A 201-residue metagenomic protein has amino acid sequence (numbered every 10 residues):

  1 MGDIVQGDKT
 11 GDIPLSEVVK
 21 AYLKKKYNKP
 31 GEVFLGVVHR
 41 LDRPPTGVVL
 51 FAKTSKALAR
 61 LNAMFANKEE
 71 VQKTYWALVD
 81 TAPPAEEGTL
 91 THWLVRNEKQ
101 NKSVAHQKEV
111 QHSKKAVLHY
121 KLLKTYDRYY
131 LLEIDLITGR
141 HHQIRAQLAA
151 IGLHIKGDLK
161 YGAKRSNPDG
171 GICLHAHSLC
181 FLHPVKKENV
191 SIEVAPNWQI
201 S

Functional and structural regions predicted by a protein language model:
M1-S201: RNA pseudouridine synthases
